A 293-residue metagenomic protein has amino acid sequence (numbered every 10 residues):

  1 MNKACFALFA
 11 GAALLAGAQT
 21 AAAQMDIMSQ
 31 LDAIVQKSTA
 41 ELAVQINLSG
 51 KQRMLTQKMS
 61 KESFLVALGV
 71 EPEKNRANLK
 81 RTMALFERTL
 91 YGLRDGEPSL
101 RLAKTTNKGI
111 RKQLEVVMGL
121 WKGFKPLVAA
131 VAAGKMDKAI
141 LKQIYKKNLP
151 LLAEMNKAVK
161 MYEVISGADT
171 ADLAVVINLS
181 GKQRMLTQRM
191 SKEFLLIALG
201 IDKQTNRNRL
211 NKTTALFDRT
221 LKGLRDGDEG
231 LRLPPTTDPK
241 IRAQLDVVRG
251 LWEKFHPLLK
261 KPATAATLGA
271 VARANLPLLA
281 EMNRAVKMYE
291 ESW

Functional and structural regions predicted by a protein language model:
M1-L8: Bacterial N-terminal signal peptides that target proteins for export
F9-A16: Bacterial N-terminal signal peptides
A18-A23: Boundary at the C-terminal end of the N-terminal hydrophobic targeting segment
M25-W293: Mature extracytoplasmic or organellar-lumen-exposed domains after removal of signal/transit peptides
